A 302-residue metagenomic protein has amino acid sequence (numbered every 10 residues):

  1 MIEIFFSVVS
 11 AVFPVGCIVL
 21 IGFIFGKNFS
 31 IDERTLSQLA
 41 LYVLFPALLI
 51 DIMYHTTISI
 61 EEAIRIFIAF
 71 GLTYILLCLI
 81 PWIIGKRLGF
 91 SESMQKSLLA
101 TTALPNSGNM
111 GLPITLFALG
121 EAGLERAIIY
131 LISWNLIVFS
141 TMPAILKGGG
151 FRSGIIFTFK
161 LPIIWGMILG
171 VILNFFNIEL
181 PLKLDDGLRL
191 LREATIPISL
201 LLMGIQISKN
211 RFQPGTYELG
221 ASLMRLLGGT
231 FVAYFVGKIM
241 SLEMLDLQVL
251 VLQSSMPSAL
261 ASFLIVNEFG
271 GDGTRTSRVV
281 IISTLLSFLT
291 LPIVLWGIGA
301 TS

Functional and structural regions predicted by a protein language model:
M1-S302: Alpha-helical transmembrane segments of multi-pass small-molecule/ion transporters
